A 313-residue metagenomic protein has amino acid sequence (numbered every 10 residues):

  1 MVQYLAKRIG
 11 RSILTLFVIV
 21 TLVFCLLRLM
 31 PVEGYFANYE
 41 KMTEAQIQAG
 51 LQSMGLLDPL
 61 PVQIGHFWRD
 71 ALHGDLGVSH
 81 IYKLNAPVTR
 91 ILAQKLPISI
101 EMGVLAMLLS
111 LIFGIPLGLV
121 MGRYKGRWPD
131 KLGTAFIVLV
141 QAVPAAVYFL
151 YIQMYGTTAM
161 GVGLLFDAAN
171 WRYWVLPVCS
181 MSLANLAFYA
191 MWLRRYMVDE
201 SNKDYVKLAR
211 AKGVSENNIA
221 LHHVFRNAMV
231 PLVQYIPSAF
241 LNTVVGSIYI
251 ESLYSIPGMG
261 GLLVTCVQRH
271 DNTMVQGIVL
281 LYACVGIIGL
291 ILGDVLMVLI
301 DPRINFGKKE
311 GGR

Functional and structural regions predicted by a protein language model:
V2-R11, L117-Q153: Cytoplasmic-entry segments and transmembrane alpha-helices of multi-pass inner-membrane transporters
I9, L16-F17, T21, T89-V120 (+3 more regions): Transmembrane alpha-helix signature in integral membrane proteins
L16-G65, G156, M160-Y173: Hydrophobic alpha-helical transmembrane segments of membrane transport/permease proteins and related membrane-embedded
I19, A106-G114, P177-F188, G260-V298: Hydrophobic alpha-helical transmembrane segments of polytopic membrane proteins
L56-F113: An internal, D/E-rich "acidic patch" concept
L109, L132-A187, V264-C266, N272: Generic hydrophobic transmembrane alpha-helix motif, especially the helices
N170-R210: Membrane-cytosol interface at the C-terminal ends of specific transmembrane alpha-helices in multi-pass membrane
